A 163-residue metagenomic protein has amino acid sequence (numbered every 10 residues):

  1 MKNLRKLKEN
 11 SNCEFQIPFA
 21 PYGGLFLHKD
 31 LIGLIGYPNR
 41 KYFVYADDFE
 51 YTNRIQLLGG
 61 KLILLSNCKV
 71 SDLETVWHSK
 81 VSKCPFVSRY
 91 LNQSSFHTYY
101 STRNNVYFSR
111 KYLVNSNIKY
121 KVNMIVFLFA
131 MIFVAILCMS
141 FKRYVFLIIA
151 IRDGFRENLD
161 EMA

Functional and structural regions predicted by a protein language model:
M1-L4: Core nucleotidyl-transferase/polymerase catalytic module
L7-L27, R89: A recurrent flexible, glycine/aromatic-enriched loop bordering the glycosyltransferase active site that acts as
L25, L31-G36, K41-C68: A short, conserved alpha-helix in the catalytic core of glycosyltransferases
F49-E50, F96-R103, V145, I149: A structural signal for well-ordered alpha-helical segments within the folded catalytic domains of diverse enzymes
L65-R89: Active-site donor/metal-binding and catalytic loop motifs of nucleotide-sugar-dependent glycosylation enzymes
P85-Y99: A short acidic, glycine-rich active-site loop that binds or catalyzes chemistry on phosphate/adenosine moieties
K111-A163: Non-catalytic, C-terminal membrane-associated alpha-helical segments of glycosyltransferases
